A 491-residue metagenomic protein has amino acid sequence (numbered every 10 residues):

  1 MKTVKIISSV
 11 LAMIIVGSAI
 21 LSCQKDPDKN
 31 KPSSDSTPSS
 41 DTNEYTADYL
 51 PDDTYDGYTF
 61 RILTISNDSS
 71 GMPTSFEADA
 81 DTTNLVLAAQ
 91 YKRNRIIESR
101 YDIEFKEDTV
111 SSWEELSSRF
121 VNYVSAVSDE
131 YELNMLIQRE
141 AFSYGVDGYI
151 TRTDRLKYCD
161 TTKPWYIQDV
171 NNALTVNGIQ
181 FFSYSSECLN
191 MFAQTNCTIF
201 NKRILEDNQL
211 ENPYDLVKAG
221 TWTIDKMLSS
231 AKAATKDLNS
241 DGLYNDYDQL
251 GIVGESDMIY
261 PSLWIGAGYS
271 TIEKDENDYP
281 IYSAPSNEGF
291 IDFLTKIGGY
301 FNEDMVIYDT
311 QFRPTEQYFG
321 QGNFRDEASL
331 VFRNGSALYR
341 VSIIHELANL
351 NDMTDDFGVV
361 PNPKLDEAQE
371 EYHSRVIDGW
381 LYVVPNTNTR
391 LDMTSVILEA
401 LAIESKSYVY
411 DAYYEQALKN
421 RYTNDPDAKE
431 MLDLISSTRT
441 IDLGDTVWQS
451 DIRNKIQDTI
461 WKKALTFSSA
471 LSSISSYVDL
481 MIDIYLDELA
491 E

Functional and structural regions predicted by a protein language model:
S18-S22: C-terminal motif of bacterial Sec signal peptides marking the signal peptidase cleavage site
L63, S128-N134, Q138, V176-T198 (+2 more regions): Extracytoplasmic/periplasmic solute-binding protein
G71-D102, T198, R203: Short, polar/charged alpha-helical segment
R100-T175, V331: Extracytoplasmic "Venus flytrap"/periplasmic binding protein-like
K157-Y166, V217, N245, S270-D292 (+1 more regions): Short, solvent-exposed loop/beta-turn-alpha elements that line the ligand-binding surface or hinge of extracytoplasmic
L228-A231, L263, S270-Q321: Glycine-centered hinge/linker elements that transmit conformational signals in sensory and ligand-binding systems
L350-Q416: Extracytoplasmic/periplasmic substrate-recognition and gating elements
N386-S395, I403-E491: Conserved C-terminal helix/tail region of periplasmic/extracytoplasmic solute-binding proteins
